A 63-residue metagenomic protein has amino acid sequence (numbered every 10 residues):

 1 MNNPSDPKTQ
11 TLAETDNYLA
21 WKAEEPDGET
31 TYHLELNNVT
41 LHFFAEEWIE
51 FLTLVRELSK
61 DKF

Functional and structural regions predicted by a protein language model:
M1-F63: Positively charged, low-complexity terminal tracts and the immediately adjacent first secondary-structure elements
